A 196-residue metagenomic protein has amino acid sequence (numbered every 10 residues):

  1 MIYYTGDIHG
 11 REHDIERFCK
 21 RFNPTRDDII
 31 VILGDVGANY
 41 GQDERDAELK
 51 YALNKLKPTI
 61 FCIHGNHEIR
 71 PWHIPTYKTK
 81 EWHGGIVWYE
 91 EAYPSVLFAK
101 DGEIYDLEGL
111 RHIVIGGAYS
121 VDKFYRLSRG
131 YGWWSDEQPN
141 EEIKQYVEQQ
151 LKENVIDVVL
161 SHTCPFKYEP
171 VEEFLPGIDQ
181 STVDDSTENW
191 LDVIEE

Functional and structural regions predicted by a protein language model:
M1-Y3: Extreme N-terminal starter segment of soluble prokaryotic enzymes
T5, R11-L107, L191: Core catalytic region of metal-dependent phosphoesterases/phosphodiesterases, especially metallo-beta-lactamase-like
I8, T163, E196: Histidine-centered catalytic micro-motifs
G10, D14, E44-R45, P94-L97 (+2 more regions): Soluble or luminal CAZymes and related metallo-dependent hydrolases
T59-I63, E81-H83, Y168-E196: Conserved beta-sheet core of the metallophosphoesterase superfamily
E108-S186: Active-site-proximal loop/helix segment associated with metal-binding centers of metalloenzymes
